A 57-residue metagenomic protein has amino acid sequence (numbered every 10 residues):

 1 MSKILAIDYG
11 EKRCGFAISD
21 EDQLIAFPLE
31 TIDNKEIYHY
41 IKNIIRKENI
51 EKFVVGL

Functional and structural regions predicted by a protein language model:
S2-I7, E11-K12, A17-L57: Phosphate- and other anionic-substrate recognition elements at nucleic-acid/protein interfaces
